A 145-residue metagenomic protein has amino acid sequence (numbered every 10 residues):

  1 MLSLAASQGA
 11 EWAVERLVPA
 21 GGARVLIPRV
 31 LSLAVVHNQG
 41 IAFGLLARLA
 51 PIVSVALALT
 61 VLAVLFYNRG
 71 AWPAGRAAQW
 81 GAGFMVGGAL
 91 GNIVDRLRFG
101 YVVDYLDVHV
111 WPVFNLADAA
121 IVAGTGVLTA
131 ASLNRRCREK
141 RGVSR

Functional and structural regions predicted by a protein language model:
M1-R145: Alpha-helical transmembrane bundles and membrane-interface segments of multipass inner-membrane proteins
